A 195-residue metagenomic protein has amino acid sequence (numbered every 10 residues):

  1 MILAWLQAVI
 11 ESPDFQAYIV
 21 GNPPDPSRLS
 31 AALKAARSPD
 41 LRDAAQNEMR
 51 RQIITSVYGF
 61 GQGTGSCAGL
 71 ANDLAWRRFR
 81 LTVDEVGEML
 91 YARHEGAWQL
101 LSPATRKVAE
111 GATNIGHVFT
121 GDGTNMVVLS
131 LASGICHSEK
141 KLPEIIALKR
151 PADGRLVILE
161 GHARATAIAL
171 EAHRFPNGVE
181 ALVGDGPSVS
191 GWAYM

Functional and structural regions predicted by a protein language model:
M1-P39: Intrinsically disordered, low-structural-confidence terminal and linker regions
A35-T82, G87-L159: Short alpha-helix boundary/capping and kink motifs at helix termini
A152, A163, G186: Short, glycine/serine-rich, charged loops/turns that create anion-binding and catalytic segments at active sites
R155-A169: A sequence-level detector for short glycine-anchored, His/Arg-bearing signature motifs that mark catalytic or binding
E171-F175: Active-site catalytic pocket residues across diverse enzymes, especially alpha/beta-hydrolases
G178-G186: A generic structural motif
P187-M195: Amphipathic, charge-rich alpha-helical segments that serve as recognition/docking helices
